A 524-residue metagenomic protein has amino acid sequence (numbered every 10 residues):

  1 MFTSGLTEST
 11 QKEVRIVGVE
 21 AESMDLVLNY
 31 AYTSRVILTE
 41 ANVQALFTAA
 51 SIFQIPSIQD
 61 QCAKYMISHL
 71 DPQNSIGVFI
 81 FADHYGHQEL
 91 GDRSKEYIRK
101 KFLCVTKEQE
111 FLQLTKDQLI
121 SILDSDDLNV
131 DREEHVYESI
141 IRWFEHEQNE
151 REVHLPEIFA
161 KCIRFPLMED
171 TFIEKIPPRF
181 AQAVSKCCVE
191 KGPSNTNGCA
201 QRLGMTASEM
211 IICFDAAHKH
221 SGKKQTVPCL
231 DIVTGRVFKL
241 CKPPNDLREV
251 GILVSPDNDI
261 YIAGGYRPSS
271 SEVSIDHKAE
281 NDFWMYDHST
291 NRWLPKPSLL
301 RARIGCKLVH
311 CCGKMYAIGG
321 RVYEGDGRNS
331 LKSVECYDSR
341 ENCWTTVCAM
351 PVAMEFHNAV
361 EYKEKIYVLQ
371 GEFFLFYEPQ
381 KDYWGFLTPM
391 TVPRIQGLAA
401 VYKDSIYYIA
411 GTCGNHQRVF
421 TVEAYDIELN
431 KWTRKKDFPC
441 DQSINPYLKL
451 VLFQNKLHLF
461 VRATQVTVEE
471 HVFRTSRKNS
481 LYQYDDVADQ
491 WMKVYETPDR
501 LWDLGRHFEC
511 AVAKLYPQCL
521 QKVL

Functional and structural regions predicted by a protein language model:
M1-K12: Cytochrome P450 catalytic domain signature, combining two hallmark sequence patches
S9-Q11, M24-D25, Y32, L38-D246 (+6 more regions): Alpha-helical scaffold in the C-terminal half of BTB/POZ domains and their immediate C-terminal extension
T10, G18-A21, I37-E40, I52-F53 (+17 more regions): Intrinsic disorder
F79, G91-N129, E134, E138-W143 (+3 more regions): Solenoidal tandem-repeat scaffolds enriched in leucines and small polar residues
G198-I212, P243-A263, F283, K296-I318 (+8 more regions): Conserved short beta-strand element of beta-propeller blades
A217-S221, R267-S271, V322-D326, C413-H416 (+1 more regions): Short glycine/acidic-enriched loop and turn motifs that connect beta-strands
Q225-G235, K278-T290, S330-E341, F373-Q380 (+2 more regions): Beta-propeller blade signature
G235-L240, N291-P295, N342-V347, D382-P389 (+2 more regions): Trp- and S/T/G-rich repeat-edge/linker motifs of beta-rich repeat architectures
